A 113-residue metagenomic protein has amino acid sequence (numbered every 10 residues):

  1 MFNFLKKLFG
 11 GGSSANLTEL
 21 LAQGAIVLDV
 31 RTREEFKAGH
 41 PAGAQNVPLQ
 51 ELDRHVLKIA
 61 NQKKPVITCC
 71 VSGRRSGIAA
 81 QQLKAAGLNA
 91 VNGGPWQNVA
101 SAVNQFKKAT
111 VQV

Functional and structural regions predicted by a protein language model:
F2-N16, L20-A25, R33-P65, R74-V113: Rhodanese-like catalytic fold shared by cysteine-dependent sulfurtransferases and DSP/PTP-type phosphatases
L28: Active-site flanking residues adjacent to catalytic metal/cofactor-binding acidic residues
C69: Short, surface-exposed ligand- or partner-binding patches at beta-edge/loop junctions that are enriched in aromatics
